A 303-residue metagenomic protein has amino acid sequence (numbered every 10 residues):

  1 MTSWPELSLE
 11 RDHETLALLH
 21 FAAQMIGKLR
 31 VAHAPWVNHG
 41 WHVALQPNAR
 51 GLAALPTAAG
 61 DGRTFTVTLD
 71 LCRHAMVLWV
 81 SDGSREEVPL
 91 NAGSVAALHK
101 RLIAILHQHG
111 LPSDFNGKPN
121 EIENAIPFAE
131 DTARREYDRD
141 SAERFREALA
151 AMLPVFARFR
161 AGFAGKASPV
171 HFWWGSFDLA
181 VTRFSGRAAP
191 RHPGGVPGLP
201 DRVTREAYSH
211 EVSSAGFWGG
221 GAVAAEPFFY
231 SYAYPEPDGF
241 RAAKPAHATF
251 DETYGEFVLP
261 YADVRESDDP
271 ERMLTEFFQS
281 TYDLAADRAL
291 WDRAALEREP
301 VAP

Functional and structural regions predicted by a protein language model:
M1, L18, T249-P303: TerminUS-proximal long segments
T2-T64, A289: N-terminal ordered "arm"
P47-A125: Long, hydrophobic/aromatic-enriched structural stretches that serve as scaffold segments
P56-A58, R241-P245, D269-M273: Short conserved micro-motifs at the rims of enzyme active sites and ligand-binding pockets
A59-T68, A97, G219, F250-T253 (+2 more regions): Ser/Thr/Asn(+Pro)-rich, low-complexity disordered segments
H74-E87, N120-D140, P227, T253-A262: Glycine-rich, often proline-containing surface loops adjacent to acidic residues and nearby aromatics that form
E130-W218: Aromatic/basic-lined ligand-recognition segments that form π-stacking hydrophobic pockets flanked by Lys/Arg to engage
R205, S209-V258: Low-complexity, glycine/alanine/valine/leucine- and proline-rich hydrophobic stretches
